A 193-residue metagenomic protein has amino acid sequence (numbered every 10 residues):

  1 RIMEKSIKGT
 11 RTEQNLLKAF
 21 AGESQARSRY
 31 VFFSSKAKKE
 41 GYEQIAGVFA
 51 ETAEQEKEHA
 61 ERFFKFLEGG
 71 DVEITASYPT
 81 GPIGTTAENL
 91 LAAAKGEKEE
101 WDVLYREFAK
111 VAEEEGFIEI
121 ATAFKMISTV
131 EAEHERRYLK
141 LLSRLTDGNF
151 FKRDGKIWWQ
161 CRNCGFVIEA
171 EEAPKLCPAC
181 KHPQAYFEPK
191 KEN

Functional and structural regions predicted by a protein language model:
M3-N193: Non-heme di-metal
